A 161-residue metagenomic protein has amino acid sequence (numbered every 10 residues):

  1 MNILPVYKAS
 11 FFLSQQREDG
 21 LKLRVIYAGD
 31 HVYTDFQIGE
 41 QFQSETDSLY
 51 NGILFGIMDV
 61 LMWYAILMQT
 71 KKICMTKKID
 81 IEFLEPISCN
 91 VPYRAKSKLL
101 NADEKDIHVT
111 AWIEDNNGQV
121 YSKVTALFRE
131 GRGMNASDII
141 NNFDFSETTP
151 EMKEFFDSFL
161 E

Functional and structural regions predicted by a protein language model:
M1-E40, I140-E161: Non-catalytic linker/capping segments at the edges of enzyme domains
M1-L4, I87-C89, L100-E161: HotDog/MaoC-like acyl-thioester-processing domains
G20, T76-K78, H108: Short coil/loop residues immediately preceding or within conserved phosphate-binding loops of NTP-utilizing enzyme
I26-A28, K98-A102: Short beta-strand micro-motifs enriched in acidic
Y33, I38-I57: A conserved, well-ordered hydrophobic junction motif at loop->secondary-structure transitions
F36-I38, F83, E130: Hydrophobic residues in beta-strands and at strand termini
V60-R94, L99-L100, T125: Hydrophobic beta-strand-centered segment that forms part of the acyl-chain substrate-binding groove
